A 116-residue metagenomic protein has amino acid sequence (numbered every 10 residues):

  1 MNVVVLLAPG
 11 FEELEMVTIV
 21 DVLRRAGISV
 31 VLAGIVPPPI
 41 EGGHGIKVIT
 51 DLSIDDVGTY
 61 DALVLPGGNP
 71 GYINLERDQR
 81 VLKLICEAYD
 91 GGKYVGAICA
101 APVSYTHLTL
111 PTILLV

Functional and structural regions predicted by a protein language model:
M1-G91, V103-S104: Extended, subdomain-level signal for the structured scaffold at the beginning of enzyme domains
E13, T112-I113: Intrinsically disordered, low-complexity regions enriched for glutamine and histidine
I98-C99: Short, thiol/selenol-centered motifs that function as redox-active sites or metal-ligating centers
T106-T112: Conserved small/polar residues in nucleotide/adenosyl-binding loops
